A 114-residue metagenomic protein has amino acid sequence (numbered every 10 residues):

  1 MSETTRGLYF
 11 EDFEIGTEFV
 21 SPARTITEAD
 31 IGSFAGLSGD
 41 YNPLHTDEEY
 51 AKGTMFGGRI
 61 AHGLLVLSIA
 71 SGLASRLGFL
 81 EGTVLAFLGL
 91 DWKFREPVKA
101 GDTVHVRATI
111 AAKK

Functional and structural regions predicted by a protein language model:
S2-A61: Catalytic strand-loop segment that frames the active site of acyl-thioester-processing enzymes
E28, K113-K114: Short coil/turn motifs at secondary-structure junctions
K52-A61, L65-A111: Hydrophobic beta-strand-centered segment that forms part of the acyl-chain substrate-binding groove
